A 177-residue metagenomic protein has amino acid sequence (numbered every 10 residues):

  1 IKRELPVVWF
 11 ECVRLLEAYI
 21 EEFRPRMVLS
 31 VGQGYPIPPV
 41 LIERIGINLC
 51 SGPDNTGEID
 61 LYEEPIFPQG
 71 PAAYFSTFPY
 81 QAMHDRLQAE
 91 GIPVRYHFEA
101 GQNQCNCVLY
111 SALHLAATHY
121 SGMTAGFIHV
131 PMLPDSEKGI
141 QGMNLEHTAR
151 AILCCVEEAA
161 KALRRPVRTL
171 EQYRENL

Functional and structural regions predicted by a protein language model:
I1-Q102, L113-G122, G142-L177: N-terminal catalytic or cofactor-binding beta/alpha core of small enzyme domains
C105, L109-S111: Active-site glycine-rich loop that binds ribose-phosphate moieties when present
M123-F127: Short coil-to-beta-strand
H129-P134: An accessory alpha-helical subdomain
